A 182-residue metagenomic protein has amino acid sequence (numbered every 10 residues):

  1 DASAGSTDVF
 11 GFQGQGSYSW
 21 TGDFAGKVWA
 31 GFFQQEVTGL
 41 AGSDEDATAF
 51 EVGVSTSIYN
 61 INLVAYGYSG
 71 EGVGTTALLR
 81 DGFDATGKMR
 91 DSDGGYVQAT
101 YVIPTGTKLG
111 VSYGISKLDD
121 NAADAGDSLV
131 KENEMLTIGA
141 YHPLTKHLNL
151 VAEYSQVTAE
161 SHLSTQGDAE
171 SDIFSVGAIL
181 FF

Functional and structural regions predicted by a protein language model:
A2-D8, L40-D44, S128-E132, L163-D168: Solvent-exposed loop/turn segments connecting transmembrane beta-strands in outer-membrane beta-barrel proteins
G11: Substrate-binding/charge-relay-adjacent region of secreted/lumenal peptidase catalytic domains
G14-I138: Detector for outer-membrane/organellar transmembrane beta-barrel domains, recognizing the amphipathic beta-strand
T48, K117-L118, K146, Q156-A159 (+1 more regions): Extracytoplasmic/periplasmic mature domains of Sec-exported, cell-envelope-associated bacterial proteins
A122-D124, V151-E153, E160-G167: A glycine-biased, small/acidic residue-tolerant capping/turn segment at secondary-structure junctions
T137-S155: C-terminal closing repeat unit and adjoining cap/tail of repeat-based domains
I138, H142-L144, E170-F182: Outer-membrane beta-barrel "beta-signal"
